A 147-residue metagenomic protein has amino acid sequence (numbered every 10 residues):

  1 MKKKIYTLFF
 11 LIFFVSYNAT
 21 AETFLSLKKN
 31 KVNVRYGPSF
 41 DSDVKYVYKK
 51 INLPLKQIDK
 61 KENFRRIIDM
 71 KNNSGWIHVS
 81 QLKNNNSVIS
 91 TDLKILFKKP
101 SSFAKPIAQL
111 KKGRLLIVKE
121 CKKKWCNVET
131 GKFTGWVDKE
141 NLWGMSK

Functional and structural regions predicted by a protein language model:
M1, T20-T23: Absolute protein N-terminus
M1-K2, N33: Intrinsically disordered, low-complexity sequence elements enriched in Ser/Thr/Gly/Pro
K2-F10: Sec-dependent signal peptide recognition, specifically the positively charged N-region followed immediately by
L8-F9, A19, G144: Intrinsically disordered, low-complexity segments enriched in polar/charged small residues
F14-N18: N-terminal signal peptide c-region/cleavage motif recognized by signal peptidases
E22-N33, P38-K50, P54-E62, I68-A108 (+3 more regions): Boundary regions of SH3-family modules and the immediately adjacent low-complexity/disordered segments in eukaryotic
